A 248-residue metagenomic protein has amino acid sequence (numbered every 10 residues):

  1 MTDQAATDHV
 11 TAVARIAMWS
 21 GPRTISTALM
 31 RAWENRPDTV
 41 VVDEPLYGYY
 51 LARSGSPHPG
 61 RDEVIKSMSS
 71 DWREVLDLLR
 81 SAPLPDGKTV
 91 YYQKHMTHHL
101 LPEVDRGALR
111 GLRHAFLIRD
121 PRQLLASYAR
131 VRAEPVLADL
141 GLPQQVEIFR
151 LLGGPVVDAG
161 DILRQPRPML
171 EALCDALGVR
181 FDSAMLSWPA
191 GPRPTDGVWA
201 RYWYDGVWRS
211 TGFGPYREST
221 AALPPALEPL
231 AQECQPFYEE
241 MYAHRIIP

Functional and structural regions predicted by a protein language model:
M1-P85: PAPS-dependent sulfotransferase catalytic core
T2-I16, S183-P248: PAPS-dependent sulfotransferases, especially Golgi type II membrane carbohydrate sulfotransferases
M18, P22, A138, I162 (+1 more regions): Aromatic-acidic/polar surface patches that form glycan- and anion
S20, D43, K94-H95, A231: Pocket-edge structural micro-motifs
Y49-L51, L124, G191: Generic structural signal for helix capping and beta-alpha/helix-loop junctions
R61-I118: A basic- and aromatic-enriched beta-loop-alpha substructure that forms the phosphate/nucleotide- and DNA/RNA-contacting
D86, I148-G154, F237-E240: A structural motif corresponding to the C-terminal end of an alpha-helix and its immediate exit/capping segment
Q93-A184, R201-R209: PAPS-dependent sulfotransferase catalytic domain
